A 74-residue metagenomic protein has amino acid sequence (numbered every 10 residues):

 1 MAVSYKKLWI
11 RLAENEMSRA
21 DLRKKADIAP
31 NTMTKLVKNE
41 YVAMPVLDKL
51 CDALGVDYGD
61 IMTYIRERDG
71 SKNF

Functional and structural regions predicted by a protein language model:
M1-A20: A short, Lys/Arg-rich alpha-helix, primarily the initiator
A2, I10-R11, K35, M62-F74: Short, charged recognition helix plus adjacent turn of helix-turn-helix-like nucleic-acid-binding domains
L12, R23, C51: The alpha-helix within a helix-turn-helix
D21, T32, D60: Residues in the helix-turn-helix
D27-V42: Recognition helix of helix-turn-helix/homeodomain-like DNA-binding domains that insert into the DNA major groove
N39-D52: Short, basic-rich loop-to-helix N-cap that marks the start of a DNA-contacting helix
